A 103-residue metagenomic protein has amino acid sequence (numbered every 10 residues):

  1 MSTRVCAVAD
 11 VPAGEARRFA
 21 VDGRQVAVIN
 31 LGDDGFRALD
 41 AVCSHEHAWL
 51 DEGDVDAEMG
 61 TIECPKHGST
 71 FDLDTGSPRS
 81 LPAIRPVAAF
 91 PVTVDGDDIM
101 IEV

Functional and structural regions predicted by a protein language model:
M1-V8: Short amphipathic
V11-G14: Solvent-exposed, conformationally flexible loop/turn segments
A16-V103: Rieske [2Fe-2S] iron-sulfur-binding domain
